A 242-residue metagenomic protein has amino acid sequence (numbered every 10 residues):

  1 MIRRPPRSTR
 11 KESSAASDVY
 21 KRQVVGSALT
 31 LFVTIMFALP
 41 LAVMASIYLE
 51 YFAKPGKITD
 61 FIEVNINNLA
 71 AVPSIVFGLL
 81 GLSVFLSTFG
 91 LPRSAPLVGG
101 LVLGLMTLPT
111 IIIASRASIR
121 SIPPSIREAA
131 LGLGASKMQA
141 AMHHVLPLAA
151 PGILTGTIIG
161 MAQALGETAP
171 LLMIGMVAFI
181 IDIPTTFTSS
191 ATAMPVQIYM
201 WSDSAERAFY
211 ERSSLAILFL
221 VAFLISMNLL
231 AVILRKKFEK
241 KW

Functional and structural regions predicted by a protein language model:
M1-A16, Y20: Single conserved hydrophobic/aromatic residue that forms the stacking wall/gate of nucleotide- or nucleobase-binding
T34-I66, L79, V232-K237: Transmembrane-helix boundary motif in ABC transporter permease subunits
I35, A114, P123, K137-G175: Transmembrane alpha-helices
P40-A45, N65, V98, L105-I126 (+4 more regions): Membrane-embedded alpha-helices of multi-pass transport/permease systems
N67-L103: Generic hydrophobic transmembrane alpha-helix motif, especially the helices
R116, R120, M200-W242: C-terminal transmembrane helix and the adjacent membrane-cytosol boundary/short C-terminal tail of inner/organellar
A164-R207: Glycine-rich helix-loop "coupling/hinge" segments at transmembrane-helix boundaries in multipass transporters
